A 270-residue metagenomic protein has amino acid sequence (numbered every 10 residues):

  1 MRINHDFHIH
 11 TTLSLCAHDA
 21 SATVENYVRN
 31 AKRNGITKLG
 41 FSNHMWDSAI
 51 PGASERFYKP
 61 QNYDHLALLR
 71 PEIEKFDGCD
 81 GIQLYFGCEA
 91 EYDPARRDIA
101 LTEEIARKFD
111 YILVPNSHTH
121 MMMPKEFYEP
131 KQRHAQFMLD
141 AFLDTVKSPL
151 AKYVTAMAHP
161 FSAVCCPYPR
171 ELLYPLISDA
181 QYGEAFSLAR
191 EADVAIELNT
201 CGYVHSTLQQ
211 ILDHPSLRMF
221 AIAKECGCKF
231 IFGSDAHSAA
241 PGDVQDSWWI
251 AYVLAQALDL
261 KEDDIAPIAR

Functional and structural regions predicted by a protein language model:
M1-T12, V24, P169-R270: Charged catalytic cores and adjacent phosphate/nucleic-acid-binding surfaces used for phosphate/nucleic-acid chemistry
R2-D140, P241-D243: A metal-dependent hydrolase metal-coordination microenvironment
K32, I105, V146-L150, K224: Non-catalytic positions within long, well-ordered alpha-helices that form the structural scaffold/packing of enzyme
G35, K108, K152-A156, D259-K261: Short loop/turn motifs at secondary-structure junctions
I36, I82, V154, A192-V194 (+1 more regions): A short helix->loop->beta-strand "cap" motif at the edges of active sites that frequently abuts
G40, L113, A158, D264-A266: Residues embedded in well-ordered beta-strands within globular domains across many folds
W46, Y111-A189, V194-H205: Divalent metal-binding pocket/active-site signature
K75, L101-E103, D144-S148, A185 (+1 more regions): Short, flexible, glycine/charge-rich loop motifs used to bind or transfer phosphoryl groups or to couple energy/partner
